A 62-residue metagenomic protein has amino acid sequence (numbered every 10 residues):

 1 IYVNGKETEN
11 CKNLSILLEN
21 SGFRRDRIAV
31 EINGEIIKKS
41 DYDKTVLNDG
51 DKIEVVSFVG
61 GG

Functional and structural regions predicted by a protein language model:
I1-G61: Ubiquitin-like/PB1-type beta-grasp interaction modules and other compact soluble beta-rich domains
